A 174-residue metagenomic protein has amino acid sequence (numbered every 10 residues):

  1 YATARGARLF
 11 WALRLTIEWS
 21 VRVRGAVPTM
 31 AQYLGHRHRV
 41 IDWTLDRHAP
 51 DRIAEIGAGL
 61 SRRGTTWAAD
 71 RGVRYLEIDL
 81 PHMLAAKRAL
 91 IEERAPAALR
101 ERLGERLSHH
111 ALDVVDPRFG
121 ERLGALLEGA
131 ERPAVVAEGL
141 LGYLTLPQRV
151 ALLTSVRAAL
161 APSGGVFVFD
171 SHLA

Functional and structural regions predicted by a protein language model:
Y1-A54, A58-H110, G124: Rossmann-like AdoMet
H48-A49, A125-P133, A161: Glycine-rich phosphate-binding loop signature in dinucleotide/nucleotide-binding domains
A54, I78, A137-E138, F169: Active-site flanking residues adjacent to catalytic metal/cofactor-binding acidic residues
V73, E105-L107, R132-P133, G164-V166: Residue-level recognition of the N-termini of beta-strands and the immediately preceding loop/turn
V114: Hydrophobic anchor residue in the Rossmann-like NAD(P) cofactor-binding loop of oxidoreductases, predominantly
P117-E121, Y143-V156: A short, conserved alpha-helix within the catalytic core of class I
A130-Q148: A short SAM/SAH-binding and catalytic strip from SAM-dependent methyltransferases
A134-V136, L152-L153, A158-A174: Conserved beta-strand signature within the Rossmann-like core of class I S-adenosyl-L-methionine
